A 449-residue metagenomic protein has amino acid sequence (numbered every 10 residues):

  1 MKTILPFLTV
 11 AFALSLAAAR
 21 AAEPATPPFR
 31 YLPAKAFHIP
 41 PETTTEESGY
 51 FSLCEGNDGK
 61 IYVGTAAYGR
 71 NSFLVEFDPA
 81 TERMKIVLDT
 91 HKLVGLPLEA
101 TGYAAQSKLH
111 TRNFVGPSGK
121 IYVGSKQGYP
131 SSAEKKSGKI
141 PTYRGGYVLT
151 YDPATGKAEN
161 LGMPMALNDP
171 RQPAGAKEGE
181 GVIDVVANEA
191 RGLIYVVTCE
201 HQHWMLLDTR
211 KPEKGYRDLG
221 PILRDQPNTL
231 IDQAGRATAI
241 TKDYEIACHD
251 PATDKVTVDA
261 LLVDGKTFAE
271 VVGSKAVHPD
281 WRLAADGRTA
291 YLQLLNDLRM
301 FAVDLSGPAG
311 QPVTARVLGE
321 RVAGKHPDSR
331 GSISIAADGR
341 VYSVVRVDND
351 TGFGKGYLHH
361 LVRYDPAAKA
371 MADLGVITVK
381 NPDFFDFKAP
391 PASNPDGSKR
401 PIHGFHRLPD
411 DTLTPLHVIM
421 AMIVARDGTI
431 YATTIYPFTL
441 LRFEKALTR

Functional and structural regions predicted by a protein language model:
F37-E42, L88-A105, E159-E178, L223 (+3 more regions): Surface-exposed loop and turn segments in beta-propeller and other repeat-based domains that flank or scaffold
H38-S72: Beta-strand-rich domains and repeat architectures in extracellular enzymes and scaffolds, especially beta-propellers
E47-S52, V94-N113, D169-V186, L223-A234 (+4 more regions): Repeated scaffold domains used in trafficking and secretory/extracellular systems, primarily beta-propellers
E55-D58, V115-S118, A187-R191, I231-A234 (+3 more regions): Residue-level detector of Asp-centered blade-edge/turn motifs that repeat once per structural unit in beta-propeller
V75-T81, S137-G156, A302-D304, Y357-A367: Beta-propeller blade signature
V123-G145, V344-H359: Short, conserved, GDST-rich strand-edge loop motifs in beta-rich repeat architectures
L292, L298, K325-H406: Loop/turn-rich, solvent-exposed surfaces of beta-rich toroidal or solenoidal domains
D410-R449: Blade-level signature of beta-propeller repeat domains, shared across WD40, Kelch, NHL, RCC1 and BNR/Asp-box propellers
